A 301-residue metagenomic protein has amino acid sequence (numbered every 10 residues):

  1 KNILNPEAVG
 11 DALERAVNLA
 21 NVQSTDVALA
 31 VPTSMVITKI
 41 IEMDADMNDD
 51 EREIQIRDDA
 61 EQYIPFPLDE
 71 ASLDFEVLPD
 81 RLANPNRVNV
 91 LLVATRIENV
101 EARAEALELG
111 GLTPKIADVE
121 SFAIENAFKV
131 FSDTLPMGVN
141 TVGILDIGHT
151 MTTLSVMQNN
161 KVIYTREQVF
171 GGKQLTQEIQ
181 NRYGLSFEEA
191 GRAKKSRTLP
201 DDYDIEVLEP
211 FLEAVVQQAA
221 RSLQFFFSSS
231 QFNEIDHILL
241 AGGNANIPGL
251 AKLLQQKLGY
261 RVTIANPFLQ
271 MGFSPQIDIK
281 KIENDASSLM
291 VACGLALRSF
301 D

Functional and structural regions predicted by a protein language model:
K1-N18, D202-V207, I279-E283: N-terminal phosphate-binding loop and adjacent alpha-helix
E7-N21, T134-N140, R221-F225: Phosphate-interacting basic helix/loop segments used at nucleotide- and nucleic-acid interfaces
Q23, L29, P85-R192: Small-residue (GG/TT-enriched) beta-loop-alpha framework at ligand/catalytic clefts
D26, A30-S132, H237, P267-F273 (+1 more regions): Active-site neighborhood for divalent-cation/phosphate handling
A106, Q174-T176, L212, A251 (+2 more regions): Terminal alpha-helical anchor/extension segments at protein ends
S121, V169, Q177, N181-R182 (+2 more regions): Adenine-nucleotide phosphate-binding core of ATP-dependent small-molecule kinases
N126, A245, T263-D301: Glycine-rich phosphate-binding/hydrolytic loop that grips phosphoryl groups
F211, E234-T263, P267-L269: Glycine-rich phosphate-binding loops at beta-strand->alpha-helix junctions
